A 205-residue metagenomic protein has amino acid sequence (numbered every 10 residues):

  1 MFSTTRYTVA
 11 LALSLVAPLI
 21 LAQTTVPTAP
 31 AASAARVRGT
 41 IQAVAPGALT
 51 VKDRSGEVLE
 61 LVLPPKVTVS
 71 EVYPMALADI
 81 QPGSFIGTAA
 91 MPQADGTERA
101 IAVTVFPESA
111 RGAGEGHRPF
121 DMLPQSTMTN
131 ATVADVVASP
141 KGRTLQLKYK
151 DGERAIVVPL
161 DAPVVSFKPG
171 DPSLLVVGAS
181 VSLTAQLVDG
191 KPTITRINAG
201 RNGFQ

Functional and structural regions predicted by a protein language model:
F2, L19-Q205: Short, flexible, surface-exposed loop segments at domain boundaries
T8-I20: Bacterial N-terminal signal peptides
